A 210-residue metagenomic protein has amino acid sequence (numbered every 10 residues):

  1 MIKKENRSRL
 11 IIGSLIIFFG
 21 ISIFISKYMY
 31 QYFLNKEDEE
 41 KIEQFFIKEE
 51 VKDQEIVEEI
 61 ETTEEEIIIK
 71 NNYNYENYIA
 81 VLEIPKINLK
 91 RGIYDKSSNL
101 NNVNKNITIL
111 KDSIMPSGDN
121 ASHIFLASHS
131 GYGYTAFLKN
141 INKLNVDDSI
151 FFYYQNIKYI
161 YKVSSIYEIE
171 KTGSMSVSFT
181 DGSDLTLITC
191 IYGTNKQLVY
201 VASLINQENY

Functional and structural regions predicted by a protein language model:
K4-Y210: Solvent-exposed, non-transmembrane regions of membrane-associated and secreted proteins
